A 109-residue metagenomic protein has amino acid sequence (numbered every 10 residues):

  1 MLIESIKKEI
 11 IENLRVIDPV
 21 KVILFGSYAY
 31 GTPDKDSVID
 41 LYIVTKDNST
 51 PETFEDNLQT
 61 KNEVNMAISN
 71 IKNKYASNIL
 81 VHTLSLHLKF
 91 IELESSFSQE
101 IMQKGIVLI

Functional and structural regions predicted by a protein language model:
M1-K21, Y30-K35, T45-I109: Catalytic core of pol beta-like nucleotidyltransferases
S27: Conserved H-loop
D40-V44: Short beta-strand->loop micro-motif that forms the acidic, two-metal-ion catalytic signature in nucleotide-processing
